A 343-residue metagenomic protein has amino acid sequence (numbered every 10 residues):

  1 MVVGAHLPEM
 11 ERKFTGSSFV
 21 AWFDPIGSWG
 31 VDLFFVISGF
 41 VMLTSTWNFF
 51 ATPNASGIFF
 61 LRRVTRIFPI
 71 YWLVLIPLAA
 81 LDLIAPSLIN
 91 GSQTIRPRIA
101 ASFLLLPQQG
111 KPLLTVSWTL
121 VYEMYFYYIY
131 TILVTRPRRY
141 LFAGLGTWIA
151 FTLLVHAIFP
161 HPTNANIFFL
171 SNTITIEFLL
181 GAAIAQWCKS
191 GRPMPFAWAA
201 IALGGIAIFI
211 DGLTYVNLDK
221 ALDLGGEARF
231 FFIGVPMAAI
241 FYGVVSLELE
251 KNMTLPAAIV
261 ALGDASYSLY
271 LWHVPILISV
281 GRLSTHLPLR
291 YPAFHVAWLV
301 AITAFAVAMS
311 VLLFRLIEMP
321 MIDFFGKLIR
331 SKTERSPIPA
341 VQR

Functional and structural regions predicted by a protein language model:
M1-G4, I76-P77: N-terminal signal-anchor transmembrane alpha helix
V3-G27, L43-G57, L133-F142, G146 (+5 more regions): Alpha-helical transmembrane segments in multi-pass integral membrane proteins
P8, F34, M124-Y125, P275: Active-site His/Glu-centered metal-binding helix of metallohydrolases
M10, G16, A21-W29, L43-T46 (+6 more regions): Membrane-interface helix-loop-helix regions
D32-F35, I176: His/acidic/aromatic-lined binding-pocket segments of jelly-roll/cupin-type domains and related regulatory beta-sandwich
F35, W148-L153, L203-I206: Hydrophobic transmembrane alpha-helices of multi-pass small-molecule transport proteins
A79-A80, Y128-I132, L153, A182-A183: Alpha-helical transmembrane segments of multipass membrane proteins
